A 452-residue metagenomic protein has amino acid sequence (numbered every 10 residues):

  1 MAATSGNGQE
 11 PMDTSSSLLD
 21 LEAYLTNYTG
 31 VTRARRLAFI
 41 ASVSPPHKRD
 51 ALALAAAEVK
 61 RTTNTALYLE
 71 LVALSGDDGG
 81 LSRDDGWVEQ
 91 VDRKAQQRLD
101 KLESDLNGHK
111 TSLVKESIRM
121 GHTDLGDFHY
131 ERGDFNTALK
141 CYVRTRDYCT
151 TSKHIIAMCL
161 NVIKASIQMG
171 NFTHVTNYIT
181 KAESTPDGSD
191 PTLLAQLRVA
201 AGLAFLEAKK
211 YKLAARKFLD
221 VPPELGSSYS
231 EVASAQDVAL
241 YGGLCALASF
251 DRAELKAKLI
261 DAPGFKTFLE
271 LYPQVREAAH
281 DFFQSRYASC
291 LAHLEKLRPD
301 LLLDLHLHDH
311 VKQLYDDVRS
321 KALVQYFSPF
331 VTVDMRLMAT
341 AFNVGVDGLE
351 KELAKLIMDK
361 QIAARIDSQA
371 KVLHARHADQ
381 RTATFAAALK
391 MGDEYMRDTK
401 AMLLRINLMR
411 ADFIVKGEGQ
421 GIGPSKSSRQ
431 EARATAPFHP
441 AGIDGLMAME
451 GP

Functional and structural regions predicted by a protein language model:
M1-I155, L160, K164-P452: Charged, E/D/K/R/S-rich low-complexity terminal regions of large eukaryotic assembly subunits
